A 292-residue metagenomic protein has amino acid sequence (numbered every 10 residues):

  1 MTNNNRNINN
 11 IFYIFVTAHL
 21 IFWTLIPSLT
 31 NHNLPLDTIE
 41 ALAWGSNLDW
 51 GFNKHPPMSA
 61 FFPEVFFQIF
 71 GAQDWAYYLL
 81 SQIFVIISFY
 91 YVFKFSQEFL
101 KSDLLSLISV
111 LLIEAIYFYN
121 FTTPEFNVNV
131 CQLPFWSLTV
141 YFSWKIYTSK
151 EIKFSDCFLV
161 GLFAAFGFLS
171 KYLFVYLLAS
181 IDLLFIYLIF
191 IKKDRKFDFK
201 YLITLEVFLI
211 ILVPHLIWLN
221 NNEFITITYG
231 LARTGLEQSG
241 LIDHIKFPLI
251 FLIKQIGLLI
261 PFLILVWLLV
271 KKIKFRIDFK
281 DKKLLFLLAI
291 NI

Functional and structural regions predicted by a protein language model:
N9, L79-L100, A115, S137-F142: Transmembrane-helix motifs of polytopic, lipid-linked glycan transferases
V16, S106-Y117, A164, F168: Short helix- or helix-capping micro-motifs that position conserved polar/aromatic residues at function-defining sites
I26-A41, W50-V65, G71-A76, E223: Extracytoplasmic catalytic/substrate-binding loops of multi-pass membrane glycan-assembly enzymes
N47, D156-Y172, L183, F208-I210: Membrane-interface alpha helices of multi-pass inner-membrane proteins
F89, C131-S149, L159-A164: Specific aromatic-rich, kink-prone transmembrane helix
Q97-L100, T139-D156, V270-I273: Membrane-interface transmembrane helices that cradle and orient dolichyl/undecaprenyl
F121-Q132: Short acidic/glycine- and proline-prone juxtamembrane loop motifs at membrane-interface regions of multi-pass membrane
F166, L178-D281: Transmembrane-lumen/periplasm boundary regions of multi-pass, lipid-linked membrane glycan transferases
